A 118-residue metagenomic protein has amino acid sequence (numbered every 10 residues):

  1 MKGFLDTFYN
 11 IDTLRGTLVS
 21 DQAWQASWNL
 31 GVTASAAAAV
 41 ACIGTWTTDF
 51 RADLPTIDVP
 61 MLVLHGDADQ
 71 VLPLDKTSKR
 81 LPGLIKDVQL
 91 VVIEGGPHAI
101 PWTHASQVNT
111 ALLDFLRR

Functional and structural regions predicted by a protein language model:
M1-T56: Conserved alpha/beta-hydrolase catalytic His-Asp/Glu region
A34, A52, L72, I100-T103: Residue-level signal for the nucleotide or nucleotide-sugar donor/cofactor binding architecture
R51-A52, K79-R80, S106: Active-site phosphate/pyrophosphate- and oxyanion-stabilizing loops and adjacent acidic/basic residues in soluble
P55-D58, G83-I85: Short, conserved loop/helix-junction motifs that constitute active-site signature segments in enzyme catalytic cores
I57, V63-H65, D69: Short beta-strand/loop motif that positions the catalytic acidic residue of the alpha/beta-hydrolase fold
D67-Q70, G95-P97: Acidic beta-to-alpha connecting loop that harbors the catalytic carboxylate
Q70-K76: Conserved alpha/beta-hydrolase "acid-adjacent" motif
K86-R118: Catalytic active-site module of serine/aspartate enzymes centered on a nucleophile-bearing elbow/loop
